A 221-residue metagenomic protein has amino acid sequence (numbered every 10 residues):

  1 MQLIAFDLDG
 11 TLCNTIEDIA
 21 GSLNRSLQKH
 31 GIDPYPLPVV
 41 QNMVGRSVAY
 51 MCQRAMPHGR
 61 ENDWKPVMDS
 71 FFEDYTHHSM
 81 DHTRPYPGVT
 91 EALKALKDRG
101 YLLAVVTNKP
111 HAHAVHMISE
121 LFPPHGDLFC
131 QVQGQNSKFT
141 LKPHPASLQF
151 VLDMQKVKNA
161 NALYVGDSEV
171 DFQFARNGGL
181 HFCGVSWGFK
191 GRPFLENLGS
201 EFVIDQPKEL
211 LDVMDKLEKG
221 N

Functional and structural regions predicted by a protein language model:
M1-K94, R99, A112: N-terminal helical cap/lid subdomain that shapes the substrate entry/recognition surface in HAD-like hydrolases
L3, K142-F172: Conserved Lys-Pro-Asp/Glu-containing loop-to-beta segment of HAD-superfamily phosphomonoesterases, centered on
A5-D7, V106, V165: Generic enzyme active-site microenvironment
Q28-H30, M51-H58, H82, T90 (+4 more regions): Substrate-recognition/cap helix-loop segment adjacent to the acidic, metal-dependent catalytic center of Asp-based
Y35-V39, N62-D63, H125-Q131, N159-L163: Short acidic capping loops at alpha-helix termini that bridge into adjacent secondary structure
P123-V132, F194-M214: Structural recognition of alpha->loop->beta junctions
L163-I204: Acidic, Mg2+-coordinating phosphoryl-transfer loop and its flanking beta/alpha structural elements, shared across
